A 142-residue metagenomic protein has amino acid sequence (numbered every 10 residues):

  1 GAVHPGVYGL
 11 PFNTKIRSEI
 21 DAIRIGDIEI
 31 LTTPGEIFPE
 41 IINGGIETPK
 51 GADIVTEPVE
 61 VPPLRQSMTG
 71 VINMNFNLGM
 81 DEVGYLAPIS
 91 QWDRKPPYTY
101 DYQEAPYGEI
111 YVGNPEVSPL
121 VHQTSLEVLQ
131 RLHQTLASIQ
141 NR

Functional and structural regions predicted by a protein language model:
G1-R142: Non-catalytic substrate/cofactor recognition surfaces at enzyme active-site rims
